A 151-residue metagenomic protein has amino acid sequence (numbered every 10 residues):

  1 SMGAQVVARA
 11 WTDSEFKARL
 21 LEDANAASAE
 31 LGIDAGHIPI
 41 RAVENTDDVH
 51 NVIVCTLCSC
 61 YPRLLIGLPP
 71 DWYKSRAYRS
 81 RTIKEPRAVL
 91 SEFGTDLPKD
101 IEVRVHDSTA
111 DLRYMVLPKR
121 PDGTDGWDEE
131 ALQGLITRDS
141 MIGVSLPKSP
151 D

Functional and structural regions predicted by a protein language model:
S1-D151: Terminal, compositionally biased segments used for targeting/anchoring and flexible tails
